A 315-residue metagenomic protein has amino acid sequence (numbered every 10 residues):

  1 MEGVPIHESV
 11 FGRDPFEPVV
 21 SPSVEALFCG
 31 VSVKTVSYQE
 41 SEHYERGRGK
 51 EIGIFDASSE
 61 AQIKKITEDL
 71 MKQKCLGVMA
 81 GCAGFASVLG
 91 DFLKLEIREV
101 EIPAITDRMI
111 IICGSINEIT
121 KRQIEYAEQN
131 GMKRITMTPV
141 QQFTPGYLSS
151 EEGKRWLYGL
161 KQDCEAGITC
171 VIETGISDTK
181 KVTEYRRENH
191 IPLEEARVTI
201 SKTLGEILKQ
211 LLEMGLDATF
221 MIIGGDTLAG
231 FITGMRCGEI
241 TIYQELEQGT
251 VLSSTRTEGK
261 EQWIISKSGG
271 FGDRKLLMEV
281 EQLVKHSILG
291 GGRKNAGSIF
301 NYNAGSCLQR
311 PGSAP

Functional and structural regions predicted by a protein language model:
M1-L70, S287-N295, I299-Y302: Cap/lid and interdomain-hinge subdomains that line or gate substrate/regulatory clefts in soluble alpha/beta enzymes
K34-E40, I54-A57, G77-C82, S87 (+5 more regions): General beta-strand structural signal in soluble alpha/beta enzymes
E68, K72, S87, I97 (+2 more regions): Catalytic cores of soluble, metal-dependent hydrolases
D69-L76, A80, G84-K121, E128-Q129: Long, internal scaffold/assembly segments composed of regular secondary structure
I102, D107-I200: Redox- and metal-dependent alpha/beta enzyme cores, enriched for Fe-S-associated oxidoreductases and cofactor-handling
D217-L276: Conserved, well-ordered active-site substructure
V251-L308, P315: Structural signal for terminal/edge beta-strands and the immediately following C-terminal loop/tail that closes
